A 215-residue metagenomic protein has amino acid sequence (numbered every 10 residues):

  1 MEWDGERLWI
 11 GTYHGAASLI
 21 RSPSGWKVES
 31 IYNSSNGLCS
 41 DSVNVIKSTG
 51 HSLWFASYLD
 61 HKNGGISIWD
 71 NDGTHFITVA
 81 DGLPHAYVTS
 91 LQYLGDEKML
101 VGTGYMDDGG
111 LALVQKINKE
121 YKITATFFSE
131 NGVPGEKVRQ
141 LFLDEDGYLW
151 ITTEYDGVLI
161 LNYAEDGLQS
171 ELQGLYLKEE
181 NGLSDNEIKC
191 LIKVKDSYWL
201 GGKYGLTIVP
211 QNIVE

Functional and structural regions predicted by a protein language model:
M1-E215: Carboxylate-rich, polar loop motifs that coordinate divalent cations or form catalytic acidic clusters
